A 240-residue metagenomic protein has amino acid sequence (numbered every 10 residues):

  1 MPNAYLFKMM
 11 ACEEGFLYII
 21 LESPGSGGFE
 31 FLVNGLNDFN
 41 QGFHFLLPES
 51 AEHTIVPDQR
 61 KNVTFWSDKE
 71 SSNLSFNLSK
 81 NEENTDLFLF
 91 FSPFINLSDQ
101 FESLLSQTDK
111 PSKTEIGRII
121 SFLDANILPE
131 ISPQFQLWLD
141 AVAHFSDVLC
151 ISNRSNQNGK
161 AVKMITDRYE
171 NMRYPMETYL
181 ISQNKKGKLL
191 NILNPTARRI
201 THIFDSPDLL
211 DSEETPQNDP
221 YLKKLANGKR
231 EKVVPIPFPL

Functional and structural regions predicted by a protein language model:
P2-I55: Glycine-rich P-loop/Walker A and Walker A-like loops and their local beta1-loop-alpha1 context in P-loop NTPases
M10-E14, L36-Q41, L78-N84, K113-E115 (+1 more regions): Flexible, charged surface loops at secondary-structure boundaries
I20-G25, L46-A51, K69, L89-I95 (+3 more regions): Structural motif
G27-F29, A51-D58, L97, L128-P129 (+2 more regions): Short, charged/polar "capping" segments at the starts of alpha-helices and the immediately preceding loops
F31-D38, T54-V63, E102-S106, K163-N171: Short, aromatic/basic amphipathic alpha-helical patches
F43-L104, D109: Conserved nucleotide-sensing/catalytic segment adjacent to the nucleotide-binding pocket in NTP-handling enzymes
N81-E82, F88-R173: Phosphate/Mg2+-binding loops and adjacent switch elements in nucleotide/diphosphate-handling enzyme cores
N158, I165-L240: C-terminal accessory "lid"/substrate-recognition subdomains
